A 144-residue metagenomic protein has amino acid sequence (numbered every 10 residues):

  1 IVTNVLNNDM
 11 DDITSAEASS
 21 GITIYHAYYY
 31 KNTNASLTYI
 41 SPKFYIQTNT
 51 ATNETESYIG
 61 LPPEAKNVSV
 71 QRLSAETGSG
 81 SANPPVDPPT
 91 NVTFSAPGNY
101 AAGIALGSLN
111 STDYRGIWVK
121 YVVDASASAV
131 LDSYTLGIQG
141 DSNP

Functional and structural regions predicted by a protein language model:
I1-P144: Long, small/polar-residue-biased beta-strand-and-loop interaction regions
